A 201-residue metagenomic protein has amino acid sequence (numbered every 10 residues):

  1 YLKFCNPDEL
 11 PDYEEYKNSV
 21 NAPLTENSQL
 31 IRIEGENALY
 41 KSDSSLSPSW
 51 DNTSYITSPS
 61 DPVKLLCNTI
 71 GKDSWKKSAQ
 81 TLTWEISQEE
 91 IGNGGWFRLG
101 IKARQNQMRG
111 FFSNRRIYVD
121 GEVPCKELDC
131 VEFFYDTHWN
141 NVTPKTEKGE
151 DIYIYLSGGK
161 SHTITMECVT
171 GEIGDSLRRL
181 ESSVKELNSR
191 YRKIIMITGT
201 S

Functional and structural regions predicted by a protein language model:
Y1-S201: Extracytoplasmic
